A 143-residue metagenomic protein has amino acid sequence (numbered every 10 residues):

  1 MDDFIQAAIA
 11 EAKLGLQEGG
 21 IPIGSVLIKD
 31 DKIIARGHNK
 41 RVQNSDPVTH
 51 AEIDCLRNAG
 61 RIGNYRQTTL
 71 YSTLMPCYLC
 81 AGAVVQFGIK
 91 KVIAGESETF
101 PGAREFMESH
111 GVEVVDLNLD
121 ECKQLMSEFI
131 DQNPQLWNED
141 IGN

Functional and structural regions predicted by a protein language model:
M1-E18: Short, basic/aromatic recognition patches
I9, Q124-N143: Secretory/periplasmic and organellar redox-cofactor proteins
E18-P22, Y65-Q67: Short secondary-structure junction motifs
I23-D31: Short beta-strand scaffold segments in enzyme catalytic cores
A35-E128: Zn2+-dependent cytidine deaminase-like catalytic core
